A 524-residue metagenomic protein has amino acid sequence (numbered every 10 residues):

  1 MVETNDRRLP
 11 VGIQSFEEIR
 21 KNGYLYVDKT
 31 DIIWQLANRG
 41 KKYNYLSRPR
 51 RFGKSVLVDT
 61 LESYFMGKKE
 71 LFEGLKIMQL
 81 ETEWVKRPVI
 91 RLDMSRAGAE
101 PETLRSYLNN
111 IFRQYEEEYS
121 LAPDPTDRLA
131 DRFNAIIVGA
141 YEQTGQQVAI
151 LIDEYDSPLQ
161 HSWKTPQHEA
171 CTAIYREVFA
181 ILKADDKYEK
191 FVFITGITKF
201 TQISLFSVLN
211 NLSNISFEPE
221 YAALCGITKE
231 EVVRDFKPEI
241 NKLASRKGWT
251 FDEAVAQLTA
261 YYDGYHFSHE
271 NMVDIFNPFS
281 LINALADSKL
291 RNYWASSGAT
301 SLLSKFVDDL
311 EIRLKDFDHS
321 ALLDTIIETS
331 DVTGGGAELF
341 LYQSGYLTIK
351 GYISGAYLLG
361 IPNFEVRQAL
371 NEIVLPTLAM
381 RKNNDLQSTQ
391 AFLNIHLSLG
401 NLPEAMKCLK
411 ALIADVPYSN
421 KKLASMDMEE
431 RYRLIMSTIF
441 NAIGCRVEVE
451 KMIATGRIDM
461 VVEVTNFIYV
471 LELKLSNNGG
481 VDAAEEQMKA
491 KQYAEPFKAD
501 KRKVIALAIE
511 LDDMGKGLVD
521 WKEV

Functional and structural regions predicted by a protein language model:
M1-M428, I443-C445: Phosphate-binding site recognition
A140-T144, I439-N466: Active-site metal-binding core of divalent-cation-utilizing nuclease and nuclease-like domains
A149, F467-Y469, I505: Structural motif
E169-Y175, L475-A494: Mg2+/Mn2+-dependent nuclease catalytic core
V178-D185, L339-L347, S437-A442, Q487-L507: Metal-dependent nuclease catalytic cores in nucleic-acid-processing enzymes, especially RNase H-like/related
E430, L434-T438, I468, E486: Feature representing long, continuous alpha-helical segments
M436, M460-V462, N466-N477, K491: Conserved catalytic cores of phosphodiester-cleaving nucleases, focusing on short active-site segments
P496, D500-V524: Domain-level recognition of nuclease-like catalytic cores that cleave nucleotide substrates
